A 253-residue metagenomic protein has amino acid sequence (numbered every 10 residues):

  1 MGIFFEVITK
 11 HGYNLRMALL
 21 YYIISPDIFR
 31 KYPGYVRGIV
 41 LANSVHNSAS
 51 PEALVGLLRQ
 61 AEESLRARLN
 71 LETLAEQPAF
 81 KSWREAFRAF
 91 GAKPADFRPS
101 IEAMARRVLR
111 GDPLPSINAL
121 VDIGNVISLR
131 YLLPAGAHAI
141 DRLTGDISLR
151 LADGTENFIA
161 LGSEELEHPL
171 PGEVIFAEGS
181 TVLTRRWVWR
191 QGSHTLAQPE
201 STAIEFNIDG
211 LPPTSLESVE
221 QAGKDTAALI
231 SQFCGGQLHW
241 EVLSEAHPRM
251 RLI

Functional and structural regions predicted by a protein language model:
M1-R16: N-terminal amphipathic/basic-hydrophobic helices that include classical n-h-c signal peptides and signal-anchor
L15-I253: Charge-biased, low-complexity intrinsically disordered regions
